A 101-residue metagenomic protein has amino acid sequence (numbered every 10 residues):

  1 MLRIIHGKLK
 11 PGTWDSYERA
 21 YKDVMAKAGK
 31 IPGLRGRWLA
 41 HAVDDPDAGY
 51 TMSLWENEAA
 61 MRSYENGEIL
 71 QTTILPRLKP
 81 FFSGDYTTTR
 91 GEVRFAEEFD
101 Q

Functional and structural regions predicted by a protein language model:
M1-K8, W38-E65: Short, well-ordered beta-strand segments in beta-rich or mixed alpha/beta enzyme and ligand-binding folds
L2-I5, G67-L70, V93-Q101: Short flexible/disordered coil segments
K8-R19: Short, surface-exposed ligand-recognition loops at beta-strand->loop->(often short) alpha-helix junctions that present
P11, N57, E92-F95: Non-catalytic surface loops within mature trypsin-like serine protease
W14, M25-K27, L39-H41: Intrinsically disordered, low-complexity segments enriched in polar/charged residues with Gly/Pro, especially when
W14-S16, A60-R62, E97-D100: Intrinsically disordered, low-complexity acidic/polar segments
D23-R35, L54-T89: An amphipathic, aromatic/His-enriched active-site/gating alpha helix that lines ligand/cofactor pockets
G36-A48, I74-Q101: Glycine-rich beta-strand-turn "strand-cap" elements at beta-sheet edges
